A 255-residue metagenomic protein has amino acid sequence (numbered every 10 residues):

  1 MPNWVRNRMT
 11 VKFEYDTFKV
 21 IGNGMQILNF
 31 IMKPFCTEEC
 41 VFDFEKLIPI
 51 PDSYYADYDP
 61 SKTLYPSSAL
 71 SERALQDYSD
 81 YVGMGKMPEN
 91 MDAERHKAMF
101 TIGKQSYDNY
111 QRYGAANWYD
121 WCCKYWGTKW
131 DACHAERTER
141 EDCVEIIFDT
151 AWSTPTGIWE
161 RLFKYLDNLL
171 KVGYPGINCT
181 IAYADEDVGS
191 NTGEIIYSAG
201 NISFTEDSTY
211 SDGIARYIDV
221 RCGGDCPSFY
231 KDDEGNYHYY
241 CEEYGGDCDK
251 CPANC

Functional and structural regions predicted by a protein language model:
M1-C255: Intrinsic low-complexity, intrinsically disordered or marginally ordered coil/linker segments
